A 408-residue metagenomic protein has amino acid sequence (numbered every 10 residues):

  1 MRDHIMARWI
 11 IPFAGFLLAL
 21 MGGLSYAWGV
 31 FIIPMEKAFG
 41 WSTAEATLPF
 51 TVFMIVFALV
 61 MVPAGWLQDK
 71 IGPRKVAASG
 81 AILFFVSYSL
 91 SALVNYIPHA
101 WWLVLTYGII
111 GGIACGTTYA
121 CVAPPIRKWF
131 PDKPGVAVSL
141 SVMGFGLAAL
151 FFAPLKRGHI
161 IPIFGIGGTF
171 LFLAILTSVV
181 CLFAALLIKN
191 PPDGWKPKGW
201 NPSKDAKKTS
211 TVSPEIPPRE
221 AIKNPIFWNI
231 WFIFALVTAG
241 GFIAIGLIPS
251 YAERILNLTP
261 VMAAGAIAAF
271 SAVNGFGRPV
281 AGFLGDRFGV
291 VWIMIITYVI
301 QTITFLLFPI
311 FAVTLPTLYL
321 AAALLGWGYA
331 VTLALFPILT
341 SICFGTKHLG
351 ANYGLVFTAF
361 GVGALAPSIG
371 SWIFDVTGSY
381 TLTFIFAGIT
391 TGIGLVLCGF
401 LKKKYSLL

Functional and structural regions predicted by a protein language model:
W28-I33, R219-A281, P367-G370: Extracytoplasmic gate region of multi-pass secondary transporters
M35, C115-F130, V138, V331-F344: Intracellular juxtamembrane helix-capping segments at the cytosolic ends of symmetry-related transmembrane helices
M35-E36, L67-Q68, F151-F164, A252-E253 (+2 more regions): Interfacial helix-cap and linker-helix signal at transmembrane-aqueous boundaries of multi-pass secondary transporters
V60-P73, R278-G289, F374-D375: Helix-to-loop junctions at the C-terminal end of transmembrane segments in multipass secondary transporters
I82-Y96, I300-V313: C-terminal ends and interior cores of transmembrane alpha-helices in multi-pass membrane transporters/permeases
A100-G116, T317-A330: Hydrophobic core of transmembrane alpha-helices in multi-pass small-molecule transporters, especially MFS/SLC-type
F145-D193: Helix-loop-helix hairpin linking two adjacent transmembrane segments in secondary transporters
G240-I243, M262-A264, A268-N274, R278-A281 (+1 more regions): C-terminal transmembrane helical hairpin of 12-TM major facilitator-type secondary transporters
